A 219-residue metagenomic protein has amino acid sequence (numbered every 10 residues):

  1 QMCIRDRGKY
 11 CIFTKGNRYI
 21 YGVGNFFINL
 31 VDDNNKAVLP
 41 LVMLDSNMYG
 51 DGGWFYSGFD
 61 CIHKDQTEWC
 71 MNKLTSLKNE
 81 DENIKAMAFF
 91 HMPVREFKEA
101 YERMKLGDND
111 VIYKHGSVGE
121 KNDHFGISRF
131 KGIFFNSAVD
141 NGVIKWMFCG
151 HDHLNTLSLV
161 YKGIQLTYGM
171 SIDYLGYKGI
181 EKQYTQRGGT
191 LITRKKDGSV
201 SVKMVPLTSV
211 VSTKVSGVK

Functional and structural regions predicted by a protein language model:
M2-I4: Short, small-residue-biased leader/transition segments that mark boundaries at the very start of proteins
R7, F13-Y56, K64: Eukaryotic endomembrane system proteins
F27-N35, F134-N141, N155-K219: Binuclear metal-dependent phosphoesterase catalytic core
D32-N34, D45-M48, V94, F148 (+2 more regions): Short, flexible loop/turn elements at secondary-structure junctions
V38-M48, F89, Q165-S171: Active-site-proximal beta-strand elements of phosphoester/diester hydrolases
P40-V42, Y56-D152: His/acidic metal-ligating clusters that form di-metal
S46-D51, M92-E96, D152-N155, S171-Y174 (+1 more regions): Solvent-exposed loop/turn segments at secondary-structure junctions within structured extracellular/periplasmic domains
W54-G58, K178-I180: A short acidic/glycine-rich loop-to-helix N-cap element
